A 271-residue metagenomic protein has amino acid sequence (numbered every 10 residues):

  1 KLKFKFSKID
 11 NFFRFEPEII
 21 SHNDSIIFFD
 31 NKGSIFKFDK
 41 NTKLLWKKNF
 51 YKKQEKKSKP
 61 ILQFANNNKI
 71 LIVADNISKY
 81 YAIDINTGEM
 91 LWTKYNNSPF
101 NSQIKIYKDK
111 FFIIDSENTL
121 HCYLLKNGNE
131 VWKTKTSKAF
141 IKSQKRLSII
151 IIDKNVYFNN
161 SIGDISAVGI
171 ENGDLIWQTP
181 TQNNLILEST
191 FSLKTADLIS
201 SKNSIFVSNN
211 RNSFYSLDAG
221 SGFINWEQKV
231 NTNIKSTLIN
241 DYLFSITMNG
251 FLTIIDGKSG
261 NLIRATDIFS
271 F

Functional and structural regions predicted by a protein language model:
K1-I20, L44-N68, E89-K108, E130-D153 (+3 more regions): Extracytoplasmic beta-rich repeat domains
D30-N31, D75-N76, K108, D115-S116 (+5 more regions): Structural signature of WD-repeat beta-propellers
K32-S34, I162, G220, F251 (+1 more regions): Sequence-structural signature of mature extracellular/luminal beta-sheet repeat domains, prominently beta-propellers
F36, Y81, H121, S166 (+3 more regions): WD40 beta-propeller blade core
D39-K43, D84-G88, L124-G128, G169-G173 (+2 more regions): Short loop/turn segments that connect beta-strands within beta-propeller blades
S245, F251-G257, N261-F271: C-terminal soluble interaction/assembly domains
